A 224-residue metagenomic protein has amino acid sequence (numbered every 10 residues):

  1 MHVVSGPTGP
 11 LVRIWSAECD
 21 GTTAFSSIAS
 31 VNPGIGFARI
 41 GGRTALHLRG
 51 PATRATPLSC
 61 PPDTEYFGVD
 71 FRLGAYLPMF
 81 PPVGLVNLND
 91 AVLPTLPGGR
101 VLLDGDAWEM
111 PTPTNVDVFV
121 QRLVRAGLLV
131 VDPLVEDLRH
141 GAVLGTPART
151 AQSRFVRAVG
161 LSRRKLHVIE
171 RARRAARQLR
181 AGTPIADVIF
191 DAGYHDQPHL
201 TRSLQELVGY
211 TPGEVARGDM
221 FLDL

Functional and structural regions predicted by a protein language model:
M1-A148, A158-R163, R177-R180, P184-H195 (+2 more regions): Alpha-helical bundle regulatory/interaction domains
F155, H167, L204-Q205, A216: DNA major-groove recognition helix of helix-turn-helix
H167, R171-R174: Pre-recognition alpha-helix immediately N-terminal to the DNA-recognition helix within helix-turn-helix or winged-helix
R171, L204, M220: Positions that flank functional sites
R174-A175, L200-S203: Short, hydrophobic/aromatic alpha-helical segments in well-folded domains
V208: Short, basic/aromatic recognition patches that contact phosphate-bearing ligands
